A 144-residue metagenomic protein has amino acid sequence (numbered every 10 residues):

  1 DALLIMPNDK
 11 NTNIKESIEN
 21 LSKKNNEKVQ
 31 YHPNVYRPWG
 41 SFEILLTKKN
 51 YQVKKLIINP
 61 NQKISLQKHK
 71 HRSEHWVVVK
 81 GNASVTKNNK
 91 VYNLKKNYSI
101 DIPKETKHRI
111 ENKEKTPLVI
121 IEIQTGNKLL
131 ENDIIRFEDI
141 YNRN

Functional and structural regions predicted by a protein language model:
A2-V77, N82-I100, H108-R109, K113 (+2 more regions): Left-handed beta-helix
L118: Glycine-rich GHKL/ HATPase_c ATP-binding element in histidine kinases
I121-L129: C-terminal structural segments of small proteins and small subunits
I135, I140-N144: Conserved double-stranded beta-helix
